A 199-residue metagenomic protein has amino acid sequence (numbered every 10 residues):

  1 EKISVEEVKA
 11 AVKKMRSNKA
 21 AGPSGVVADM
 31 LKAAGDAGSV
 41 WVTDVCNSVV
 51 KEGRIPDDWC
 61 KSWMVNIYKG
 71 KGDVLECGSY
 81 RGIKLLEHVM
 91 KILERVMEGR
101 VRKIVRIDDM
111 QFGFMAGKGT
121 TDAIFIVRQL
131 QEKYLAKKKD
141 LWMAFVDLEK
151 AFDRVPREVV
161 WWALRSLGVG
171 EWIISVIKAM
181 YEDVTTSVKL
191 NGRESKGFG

Functional and structural regions predicted by a protein language model:
K2-G199: Conserved pre-catalytic core of RNA-dependent polymerases
